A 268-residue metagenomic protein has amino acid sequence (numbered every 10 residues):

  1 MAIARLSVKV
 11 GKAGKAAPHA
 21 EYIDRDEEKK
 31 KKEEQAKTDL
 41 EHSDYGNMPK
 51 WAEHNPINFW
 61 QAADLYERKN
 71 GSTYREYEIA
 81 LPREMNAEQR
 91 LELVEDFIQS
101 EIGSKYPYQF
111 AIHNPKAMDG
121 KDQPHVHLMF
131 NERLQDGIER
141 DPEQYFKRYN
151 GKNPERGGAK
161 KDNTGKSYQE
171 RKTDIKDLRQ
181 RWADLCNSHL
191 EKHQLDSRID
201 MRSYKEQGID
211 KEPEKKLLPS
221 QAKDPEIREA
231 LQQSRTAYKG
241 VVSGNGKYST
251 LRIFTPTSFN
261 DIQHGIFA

Functional and structural regions predicted by a protein language model:
M1-A268: N-terminal nicking endonuclease/strand-transfer module with a His-rich metal-binding environment and a catalytic Tyr
